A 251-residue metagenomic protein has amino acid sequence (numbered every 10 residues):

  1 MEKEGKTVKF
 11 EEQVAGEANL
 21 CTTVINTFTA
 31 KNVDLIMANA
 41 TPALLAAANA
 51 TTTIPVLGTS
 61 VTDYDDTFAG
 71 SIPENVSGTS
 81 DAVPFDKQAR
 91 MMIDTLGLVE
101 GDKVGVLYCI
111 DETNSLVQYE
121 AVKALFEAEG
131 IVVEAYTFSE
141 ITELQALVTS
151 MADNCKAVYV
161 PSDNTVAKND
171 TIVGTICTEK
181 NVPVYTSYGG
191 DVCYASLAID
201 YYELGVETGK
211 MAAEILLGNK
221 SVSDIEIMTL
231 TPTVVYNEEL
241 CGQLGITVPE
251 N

Functional and structural regions predicted by a protein language model:
M1-F10, A124: Short, polar/charged alpha-helical segment
K9-A30, Y136-A152: Structural motif
E12-F68, D163-S187: Beta-alpha junction/loop-to-helix N-cap segments that form part of ligand/metal-binding clefts
D34-I36, D102, K156-A157: Conserved acidic residues
Y64-S71, S77-D102, I199-K220: Hydrophobic alpha-helical segments within soluble ligand-binding/sensing domains
G78-E127, D224-G242: An alpha-beta-alpha
T113-V182: Pocket-lining segment of extracytoplasmic ligand-binding domains
S187-E239: Flexible loop/turn connectors
